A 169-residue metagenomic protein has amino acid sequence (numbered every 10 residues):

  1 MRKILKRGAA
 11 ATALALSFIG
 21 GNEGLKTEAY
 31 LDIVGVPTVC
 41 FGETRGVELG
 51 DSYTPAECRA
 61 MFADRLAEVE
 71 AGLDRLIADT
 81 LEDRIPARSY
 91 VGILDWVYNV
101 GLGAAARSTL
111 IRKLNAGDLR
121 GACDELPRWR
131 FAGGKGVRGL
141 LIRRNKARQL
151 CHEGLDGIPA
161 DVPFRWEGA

Functional and structural regions predicted by a protein language model:
M1-V34, V47, A56-L66, R84 (+1 more regions): Long, amphipathic alpha-helical surface segments
L16, V36-T38, Y90: A residue-level signal for beta-strand positions that form part of recognition/binding surfaces within mature
E23, E43, E70: Acidic-residue sensor for enzyme active/binding pockets
P37-T54: Acidic/histidine-rich, surface-exposed loop or edge segments in extracytoplasmic proteins
T38-C40, G92-D95, G121-C123: Structural recognition of the beta-strand scaffold that forms the well-ordered cores of secreted hydrolase catalytic
A71-V97, G101-R107: Active-site nucleophile-His-acid catalytic modules used for acyl/amide transfer and hydrolysis across diverse enzymes
